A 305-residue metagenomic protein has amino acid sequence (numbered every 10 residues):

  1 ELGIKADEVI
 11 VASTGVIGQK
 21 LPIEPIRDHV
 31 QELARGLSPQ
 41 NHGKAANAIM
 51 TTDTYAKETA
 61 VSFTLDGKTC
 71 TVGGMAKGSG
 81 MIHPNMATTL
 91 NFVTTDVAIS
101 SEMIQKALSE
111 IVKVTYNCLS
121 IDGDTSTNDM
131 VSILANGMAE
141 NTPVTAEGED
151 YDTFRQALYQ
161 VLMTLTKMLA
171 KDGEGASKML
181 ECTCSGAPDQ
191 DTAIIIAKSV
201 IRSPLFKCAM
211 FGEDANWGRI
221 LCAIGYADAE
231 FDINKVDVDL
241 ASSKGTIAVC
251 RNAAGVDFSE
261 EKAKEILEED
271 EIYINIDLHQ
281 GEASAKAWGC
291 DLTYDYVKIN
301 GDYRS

Functional and structural regions predicted by a protein language model:
E1-S305: A structural signal for small-residue-enriched, beta-sheet-centric alpha/beta enzyme cores and oligomeric scaffold folds
